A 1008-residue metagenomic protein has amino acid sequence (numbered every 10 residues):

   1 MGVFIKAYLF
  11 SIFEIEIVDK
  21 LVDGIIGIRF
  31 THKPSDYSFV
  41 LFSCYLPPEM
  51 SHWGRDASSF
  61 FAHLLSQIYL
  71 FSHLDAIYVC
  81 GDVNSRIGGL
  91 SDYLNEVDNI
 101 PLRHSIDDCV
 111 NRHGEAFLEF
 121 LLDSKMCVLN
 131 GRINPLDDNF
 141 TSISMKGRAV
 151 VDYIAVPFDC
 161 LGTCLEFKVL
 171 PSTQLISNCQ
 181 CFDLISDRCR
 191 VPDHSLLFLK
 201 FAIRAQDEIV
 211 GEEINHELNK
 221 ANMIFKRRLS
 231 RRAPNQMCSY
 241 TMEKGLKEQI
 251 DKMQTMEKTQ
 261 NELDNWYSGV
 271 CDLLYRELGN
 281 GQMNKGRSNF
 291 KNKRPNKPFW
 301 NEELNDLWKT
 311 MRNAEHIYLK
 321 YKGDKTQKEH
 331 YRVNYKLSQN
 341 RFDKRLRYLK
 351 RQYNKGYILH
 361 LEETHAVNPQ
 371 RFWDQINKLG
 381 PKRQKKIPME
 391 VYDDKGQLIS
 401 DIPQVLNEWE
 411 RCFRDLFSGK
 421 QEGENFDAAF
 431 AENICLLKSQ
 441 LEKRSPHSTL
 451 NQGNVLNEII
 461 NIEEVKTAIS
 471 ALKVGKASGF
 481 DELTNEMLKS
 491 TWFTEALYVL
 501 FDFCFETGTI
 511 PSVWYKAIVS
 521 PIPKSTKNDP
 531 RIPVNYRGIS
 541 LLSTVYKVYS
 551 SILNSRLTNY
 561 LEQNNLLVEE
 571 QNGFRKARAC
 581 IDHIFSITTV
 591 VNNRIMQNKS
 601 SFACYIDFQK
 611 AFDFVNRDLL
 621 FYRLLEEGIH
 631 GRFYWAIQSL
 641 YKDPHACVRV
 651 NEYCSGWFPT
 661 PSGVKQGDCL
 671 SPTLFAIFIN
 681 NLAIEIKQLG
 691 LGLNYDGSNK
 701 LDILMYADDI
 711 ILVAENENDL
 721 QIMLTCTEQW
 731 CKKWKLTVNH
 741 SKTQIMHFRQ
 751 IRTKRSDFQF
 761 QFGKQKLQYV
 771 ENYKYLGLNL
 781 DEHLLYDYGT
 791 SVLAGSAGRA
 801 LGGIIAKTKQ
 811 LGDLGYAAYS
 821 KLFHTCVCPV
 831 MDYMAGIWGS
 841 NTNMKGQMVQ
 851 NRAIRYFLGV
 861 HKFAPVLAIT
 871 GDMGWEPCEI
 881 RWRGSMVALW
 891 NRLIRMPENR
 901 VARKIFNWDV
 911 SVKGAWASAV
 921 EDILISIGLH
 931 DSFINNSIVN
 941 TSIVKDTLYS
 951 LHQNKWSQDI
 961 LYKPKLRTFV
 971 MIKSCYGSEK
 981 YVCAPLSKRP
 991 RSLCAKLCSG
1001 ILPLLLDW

Functional and structural regions predicted by a protein language model:
K20-V22, N451-I677: Conserved pre-catalytic core of RNA-dependent polymerases
R29-F39, S43, Y78, K146-R294 (+6 more regions): Surface polyanion/phosphate-binding segment centered on an Asp-His-Pro turn
S59-L161, Y240-K247, E257, Y335 (+1 more regions): Metal-dependent phosphoesterases centered on the DNase I-like endonuclease/exonuclease/phosphatase
R132-A149, L175, F182, V455 (+2 more regions): Short, conserved micro-motifs composed of acidic
V151, P157-F158, C164, L170 (+8 more regions): Basic/polar low-complexity segments
K200-Q206, T310, A366-P533, S540 (+5 more regions): Surface-exposed loop/turn segments and immediately adjacent short secondary-structure elements within folded domains
M283-G286, K293, A707-D708, T737-Q744 (+2 more regions): Non-catalytic, peripheral interaction segments enriched in hydrophobic/basic residues
S926-W1008: Helix/loop segments that flank and initiate small ligand/metal-binding modules
